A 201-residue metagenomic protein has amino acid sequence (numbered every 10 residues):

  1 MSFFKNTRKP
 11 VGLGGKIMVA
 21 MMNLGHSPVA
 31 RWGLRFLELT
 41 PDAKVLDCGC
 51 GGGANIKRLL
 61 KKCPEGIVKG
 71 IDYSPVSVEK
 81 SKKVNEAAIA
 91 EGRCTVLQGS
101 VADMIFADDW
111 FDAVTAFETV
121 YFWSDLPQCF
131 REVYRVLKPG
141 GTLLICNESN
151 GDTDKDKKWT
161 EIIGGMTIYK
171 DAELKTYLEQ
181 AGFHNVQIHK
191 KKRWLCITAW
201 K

Functional and structural regions predicted by a protein language model:
P10-N23, T142-T198: C-terminal alpha-helical "lid/dimerization" subdomain adjacent to the S-adenosyl-L-methionine
L24-A43, R58: Conserved alpha-helix/loop element of class I SAM-dependent methyltransferases that forms part of the SAM/SAH-binding
L37-L39, K62-C63, A88, L137: A generic alpha-to-beta junction signature in SAM-dependent methyltransferases
D42, L137-T142: Short glycine-dipeptide loop
K44-D103: Class I SAM-dependent methyltransferase SAM/SAH-binding core
A102-A113: A short acidic, Gly/Pro-enriched loop at the edge of an enzyme's catalytic core that lines a small-molecule cofactor
A113-D125: A short SAM/SAH-binding and catalytic strip from SAM-dependent methyltransferases
P127-P139: A short glycine-rich, Lys/Arg-flanked "PGG" loop and its adjoining helix->strand segment in the class I
